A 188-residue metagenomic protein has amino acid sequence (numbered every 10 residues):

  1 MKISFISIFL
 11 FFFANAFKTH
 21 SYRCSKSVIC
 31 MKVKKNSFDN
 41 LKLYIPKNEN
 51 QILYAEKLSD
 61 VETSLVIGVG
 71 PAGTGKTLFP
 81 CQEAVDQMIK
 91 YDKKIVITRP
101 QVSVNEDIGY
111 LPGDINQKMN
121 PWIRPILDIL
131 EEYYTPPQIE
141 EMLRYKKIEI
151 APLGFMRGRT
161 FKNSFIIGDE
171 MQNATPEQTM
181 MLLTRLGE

Functional and structural regions predicted by a protein language model:
I3-S21: N-terminal chloroplast transit peptides
K32-N40: Charged, amphipathic alpha-helical linker segments immediately N-terminal to NTP-binding catalytic cores
L43-E62: N-terminal pre-P-loop "Q-motif" helix
V61-I67, N163: Pre-Walker A (Motif I) flank of P-loop NTPase domains
T63-S64, G73-T74, Q101-N105, F155-R157 (+2 more regions): Conserved nucleotide-binding/hydrolysis micro-motifs of P-loop NTPases
V66-Y145: Conserved P-loop
L127, M180-E188: Conserved catalytic/switch belt of AAA+ P-loop NTPases
K146-I167, Q172-M181: Conserved RecA-like ASCE ATPase "motif II neighborhood" in helicase/translocase motors
